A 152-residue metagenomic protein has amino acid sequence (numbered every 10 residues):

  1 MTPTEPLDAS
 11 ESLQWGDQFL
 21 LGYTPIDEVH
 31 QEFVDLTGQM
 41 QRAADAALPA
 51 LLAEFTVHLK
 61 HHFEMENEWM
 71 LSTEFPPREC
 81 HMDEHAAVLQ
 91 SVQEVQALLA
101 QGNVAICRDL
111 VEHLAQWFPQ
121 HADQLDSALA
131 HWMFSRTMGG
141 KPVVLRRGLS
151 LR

Functional and structural regions predicted by a protein language model:
M1-R152: Small-residue-biased structural context
